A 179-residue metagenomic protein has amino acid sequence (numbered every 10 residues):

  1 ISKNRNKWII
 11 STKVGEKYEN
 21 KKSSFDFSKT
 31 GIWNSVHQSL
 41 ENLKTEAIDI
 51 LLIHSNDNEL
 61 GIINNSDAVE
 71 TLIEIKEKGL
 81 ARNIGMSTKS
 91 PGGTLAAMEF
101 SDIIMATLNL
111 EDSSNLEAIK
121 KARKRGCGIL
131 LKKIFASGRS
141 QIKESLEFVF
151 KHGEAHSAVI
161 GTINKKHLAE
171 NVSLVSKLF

Functional and structural regions predicted by a protein language model:
I1-I9: N-terminal binding-site loop/beta-alpha segment at the start of enzyme catalytic domains that lines or forms
I9-K13, I50-L51: Non-cysteine beta-strand/loop elements that form the S-adenosyl-L-methionine
T12, T45, T162: Ser/Thr-centric signal marking residues that sit in or immediately flank functional binding/regulatory motifs
K17-S23, N56-E59: A short acidic, helix-capping loop that chelates divalent metal ions and anchors anionic groups
K21-G31: Active-site pocket-shaping loop/turn-to-helix segments
S28, S39, S87: Catalytic nucleophile serine of serine hydrolases, specifically the conserved "nucleophile elbow" pentapeptide
G31-H54, E74-K78: CE4/NodB-like, metal-dependent polysaccharide N-deacetylase domain that modifies extracellular/periplasmic N-acetylated
S55-F179: Beta/alpha (TIM)-barrel catalytic core signal, keyed to glycine-rich beta->alpha loops juxtaposed to Asp/Glu that bind
